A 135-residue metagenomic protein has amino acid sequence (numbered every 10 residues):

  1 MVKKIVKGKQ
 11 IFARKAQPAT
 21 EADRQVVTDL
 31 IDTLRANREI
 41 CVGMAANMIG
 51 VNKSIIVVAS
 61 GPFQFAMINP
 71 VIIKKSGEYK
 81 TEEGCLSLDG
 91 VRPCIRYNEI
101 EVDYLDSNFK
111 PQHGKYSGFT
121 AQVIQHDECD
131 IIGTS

Functional and structural regions predicted by a protein language model:
M1-S135: Positively charged
